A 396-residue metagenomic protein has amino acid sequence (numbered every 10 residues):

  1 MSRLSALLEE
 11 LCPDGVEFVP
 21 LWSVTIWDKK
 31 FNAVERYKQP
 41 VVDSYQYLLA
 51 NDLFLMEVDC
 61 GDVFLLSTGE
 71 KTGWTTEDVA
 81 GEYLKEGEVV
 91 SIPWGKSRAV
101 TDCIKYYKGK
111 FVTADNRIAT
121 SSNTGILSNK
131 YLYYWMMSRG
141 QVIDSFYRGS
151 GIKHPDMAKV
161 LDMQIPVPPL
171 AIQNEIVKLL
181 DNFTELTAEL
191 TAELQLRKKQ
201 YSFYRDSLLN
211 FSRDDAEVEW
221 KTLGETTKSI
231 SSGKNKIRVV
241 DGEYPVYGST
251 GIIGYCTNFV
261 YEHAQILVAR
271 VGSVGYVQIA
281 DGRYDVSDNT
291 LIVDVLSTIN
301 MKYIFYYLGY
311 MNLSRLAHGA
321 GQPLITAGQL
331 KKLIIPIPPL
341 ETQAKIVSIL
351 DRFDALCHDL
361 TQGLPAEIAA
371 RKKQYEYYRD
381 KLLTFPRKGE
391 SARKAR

Functional and structural regions predicted by a protein language model:
M1-R396: Charged, alpha-helix-forming regions
